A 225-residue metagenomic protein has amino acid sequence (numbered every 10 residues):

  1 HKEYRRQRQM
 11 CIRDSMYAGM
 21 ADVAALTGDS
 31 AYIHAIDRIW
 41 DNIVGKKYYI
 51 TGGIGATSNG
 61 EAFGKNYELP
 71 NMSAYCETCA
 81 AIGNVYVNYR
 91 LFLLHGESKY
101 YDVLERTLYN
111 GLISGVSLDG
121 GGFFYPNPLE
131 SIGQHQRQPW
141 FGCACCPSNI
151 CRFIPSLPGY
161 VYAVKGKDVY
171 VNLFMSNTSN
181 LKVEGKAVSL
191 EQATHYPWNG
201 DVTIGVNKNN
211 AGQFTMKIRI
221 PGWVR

Functional and structural regions predicted by a protein language model:
K2-I12: Single conserved hydrophobic/aromatic residue that forms the stacking wall/gate of nucleotide- or nucleobase-binding
E3, S15, I82-Y86: Alpha-helix N-cap/N′ positions at the starts of helices
Q7, M20, N88: Aromatic/hydrophobic pocket-lining residues that form π-stacking "cages" and hydrophobic walls in ligand
R13, Y17-I43: Beta-propeller domains
I33-R38, N42-R225: Extended polysaccharide-engagement surfaces of secreted carbohydrate-active enzymes
